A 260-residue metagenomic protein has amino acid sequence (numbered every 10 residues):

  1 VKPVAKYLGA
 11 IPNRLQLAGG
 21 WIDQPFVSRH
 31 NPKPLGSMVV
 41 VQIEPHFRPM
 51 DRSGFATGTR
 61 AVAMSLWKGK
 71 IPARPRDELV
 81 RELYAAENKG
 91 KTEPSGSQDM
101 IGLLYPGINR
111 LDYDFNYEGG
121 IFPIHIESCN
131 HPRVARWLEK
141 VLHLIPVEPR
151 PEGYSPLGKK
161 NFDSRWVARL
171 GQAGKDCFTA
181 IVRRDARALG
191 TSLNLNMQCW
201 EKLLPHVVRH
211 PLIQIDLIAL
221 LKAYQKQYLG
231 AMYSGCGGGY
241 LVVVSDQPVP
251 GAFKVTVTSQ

Functional and structural regions predicted by a protein language model:
V1-P94, P106-R133, E139-R150, I215-G238 (+1 more regions): ATP-binding N-lobe of GHMP and related small-molecule kinases
P3, D77-V80, E87, I121 (+5 more regions): Alpha-helical context
E87-N88, P94, P146-P149, W166-A173 (+5 more regions): N-terminal, helix-rich and Lys/Arg-enriched segments in bacterial and organellar proteins
G102: Short active-site segment of divalent metal-dependent hydrolases/proteases that encodes the spacing between
E127-I181: Acyltransferase
K159-D216: Conserved, helical-rich catalytic subdomain that frames metal- and/or nucleotide-binding sites in enzyme alpha/beta
